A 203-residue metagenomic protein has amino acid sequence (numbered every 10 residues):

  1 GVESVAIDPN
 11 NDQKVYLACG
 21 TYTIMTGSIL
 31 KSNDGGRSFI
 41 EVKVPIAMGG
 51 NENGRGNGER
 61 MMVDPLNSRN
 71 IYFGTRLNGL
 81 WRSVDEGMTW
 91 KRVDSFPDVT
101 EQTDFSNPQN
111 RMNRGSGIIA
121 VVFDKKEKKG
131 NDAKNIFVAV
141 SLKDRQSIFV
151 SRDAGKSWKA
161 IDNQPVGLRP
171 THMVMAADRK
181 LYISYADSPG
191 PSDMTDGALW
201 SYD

Functional and structural regions predicted by a protein language model:
G1-D203: Extracellular glycan-interacting surfaces
